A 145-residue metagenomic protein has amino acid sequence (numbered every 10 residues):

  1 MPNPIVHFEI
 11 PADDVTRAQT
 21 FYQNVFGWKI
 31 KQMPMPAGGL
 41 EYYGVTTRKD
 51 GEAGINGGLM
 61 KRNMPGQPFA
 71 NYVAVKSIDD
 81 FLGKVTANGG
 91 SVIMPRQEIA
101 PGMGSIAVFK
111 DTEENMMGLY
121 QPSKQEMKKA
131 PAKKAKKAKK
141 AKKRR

Functional and structural regions predicted by a protein language model:
M1-T20, P68-N71, Q121-R145: N-terminal beta-strand motif that seeds the catalytic metal site of vicinal oxygen chelate
P2, E9-A53, A100-M103: Core segments of cupin and vicinal oxygen chelate
I5-D13, K61-T86, S105-K110: Vicinal oxygen chelate
A18-Y22, V85, E114: Conserved active-site tyrosine of GNAT-family acetyltransferases
V45-D50, F109-T112, P122: Active-site beta-strand termini and strand-to-loop segments that position acidic
G89, T112-E113: Residue-level recognition of short loop/turn positions
